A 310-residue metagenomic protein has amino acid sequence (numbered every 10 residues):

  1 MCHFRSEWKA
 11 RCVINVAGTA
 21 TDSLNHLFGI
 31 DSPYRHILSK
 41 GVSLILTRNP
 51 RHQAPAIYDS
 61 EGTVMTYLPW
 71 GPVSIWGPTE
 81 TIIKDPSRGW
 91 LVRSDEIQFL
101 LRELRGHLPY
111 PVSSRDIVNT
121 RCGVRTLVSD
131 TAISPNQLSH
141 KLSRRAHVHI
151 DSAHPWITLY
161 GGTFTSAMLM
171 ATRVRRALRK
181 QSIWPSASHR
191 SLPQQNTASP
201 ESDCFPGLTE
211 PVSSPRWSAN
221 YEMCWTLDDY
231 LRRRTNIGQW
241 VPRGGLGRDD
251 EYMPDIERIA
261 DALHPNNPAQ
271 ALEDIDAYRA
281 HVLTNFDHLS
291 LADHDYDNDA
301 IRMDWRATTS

Functional and structural regions predicted by a protein language model:
C2-C12: Core beta-strand elements of the Rossmann-like FAD/NAD(P) dinucleotide-binding domain in flavoenzyme oxidoreductases
F4, S218-A219, Y278: Generic hydrophobic, helix-prone segments enriched in Leu/Val/Ile
C12, S23, D31-I75, I82-D261: C-terminal catalytic lobe of FAD-dependent flavoproteins
A17-G18: Glycine-rich, N-terminal phosphate-binding loop of Rossmann-like dinucleotide-binding domains
F28: Short, flexible helix/strand-to-coil boundary loops that buttress conserved ligand/catalytic motifs in alpha/beta
G245-S310: C-terminal amphipathic alpha-helical interaction region
